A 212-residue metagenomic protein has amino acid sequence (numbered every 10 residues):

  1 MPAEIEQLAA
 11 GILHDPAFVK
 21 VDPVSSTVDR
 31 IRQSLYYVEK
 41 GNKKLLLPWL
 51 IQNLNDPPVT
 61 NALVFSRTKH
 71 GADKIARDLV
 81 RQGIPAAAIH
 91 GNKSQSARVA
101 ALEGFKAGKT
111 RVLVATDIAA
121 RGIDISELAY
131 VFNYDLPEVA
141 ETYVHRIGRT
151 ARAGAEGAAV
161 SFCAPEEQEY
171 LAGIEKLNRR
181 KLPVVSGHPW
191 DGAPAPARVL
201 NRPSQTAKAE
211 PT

Functional and structural regions predicted by a protein language model:
M1-V199: Conserved helicase RecA-like core
A197-T212: Non-catalytic terminal extensions of ATP-dependent helicases
